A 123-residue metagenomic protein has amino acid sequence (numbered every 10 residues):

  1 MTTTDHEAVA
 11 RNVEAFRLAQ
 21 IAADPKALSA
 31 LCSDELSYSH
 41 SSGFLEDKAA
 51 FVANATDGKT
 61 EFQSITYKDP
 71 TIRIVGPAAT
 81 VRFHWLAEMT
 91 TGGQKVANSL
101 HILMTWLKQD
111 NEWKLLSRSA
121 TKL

Functional and structural regions predicted by a protein language model:
T4-E7, D24-V75, Q94-N98: A solvent-exposed, acidic/Ser-Thr-rich amphipathic alpha-helical stretch
F16, A23-D24: Short helix-adjacent coil turns
F16, Y67-R73, W85-A87, H101-L107: Hydrophobic/aromatic beta-strand elements that line small-molecule binding cavities or substrate pockets in beta-rich
C32, W85-A87, S119-A120: Short beta-strand segments enriched in hydrophobic/aromatic residues within well-folded beta-rich domains
E88-G93: A short, acidic/glycine-rich surface segment
S99-L123: Short beta-strand edge/turn micro-motifs at domain boundaries
